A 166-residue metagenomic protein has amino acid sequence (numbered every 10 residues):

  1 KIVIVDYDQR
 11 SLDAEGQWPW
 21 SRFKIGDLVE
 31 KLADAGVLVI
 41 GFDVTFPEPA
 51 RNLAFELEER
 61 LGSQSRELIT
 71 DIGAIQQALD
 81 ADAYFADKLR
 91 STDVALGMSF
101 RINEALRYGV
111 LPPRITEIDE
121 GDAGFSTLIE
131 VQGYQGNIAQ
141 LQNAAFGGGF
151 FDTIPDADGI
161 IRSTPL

Functional and structural regions predicted by a protein language model:
K1-L166: Non-transmembrane functional regions of envelope-associated proteins
